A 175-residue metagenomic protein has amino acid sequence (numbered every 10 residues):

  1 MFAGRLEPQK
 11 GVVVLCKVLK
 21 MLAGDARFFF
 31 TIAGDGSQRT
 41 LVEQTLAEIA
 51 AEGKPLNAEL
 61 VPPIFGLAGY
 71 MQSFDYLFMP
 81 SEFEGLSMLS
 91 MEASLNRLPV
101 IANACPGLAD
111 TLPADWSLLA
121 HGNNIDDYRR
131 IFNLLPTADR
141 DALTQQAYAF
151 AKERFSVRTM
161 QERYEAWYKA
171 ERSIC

Functional and structural regions predicted by a protein language model:
F2-M21, S37-T40: A conserved mid-protein helix/loop that constitutes part of the nucleotide-sugar donor-binding site
E43-P63: Nucleotide-activated donor-binding/catalytic signature segment of Leloir-type glycosyltransferases, i.e., the conserved
P63-I64, G69-F74: Short alpha-helical donor nucleotide-sugar binding micro-motif in glycosyltransferases
E82: Aromatic "clamp/platform" in nucleotide-sugar-dependent glycosyltransferases that forms part of the donor/acceptor
S87-S90, L108: Short glycine/serine-rich donor-binding loops of glycosyltransferases
P99-A102: Short hydrophobic beta-strand element within catalytic cores of glycosyltransferases and related nucleotide-activated
A114-D126, N133-A138: Conserved acidic donor-binding segment of nucleotide-sugar-dependent glycosyltransferases
D141-K169: A charged, aromatic-enriched C-terminal amphipathic alpha-helix characteristic of glycosyltransferases across folds
